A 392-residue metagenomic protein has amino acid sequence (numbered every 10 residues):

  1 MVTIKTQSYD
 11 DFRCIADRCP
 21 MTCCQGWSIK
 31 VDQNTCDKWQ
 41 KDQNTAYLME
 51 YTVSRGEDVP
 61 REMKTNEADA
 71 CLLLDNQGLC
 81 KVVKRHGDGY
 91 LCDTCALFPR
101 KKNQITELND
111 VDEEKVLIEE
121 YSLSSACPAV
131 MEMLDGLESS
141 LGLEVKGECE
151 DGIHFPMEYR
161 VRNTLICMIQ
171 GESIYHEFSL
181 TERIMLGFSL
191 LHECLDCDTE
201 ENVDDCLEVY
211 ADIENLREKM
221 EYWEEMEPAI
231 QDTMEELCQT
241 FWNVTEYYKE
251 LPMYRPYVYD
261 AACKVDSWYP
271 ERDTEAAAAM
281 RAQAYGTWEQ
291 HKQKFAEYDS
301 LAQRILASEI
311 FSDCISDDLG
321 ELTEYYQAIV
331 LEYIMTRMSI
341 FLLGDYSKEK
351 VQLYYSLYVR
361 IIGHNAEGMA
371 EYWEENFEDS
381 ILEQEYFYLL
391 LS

Functional and structural regions predicted by a protein language model:
M1-G78, V82-C92, L97-L143: N-terminal cysteine/histidine-rich coordination modules
V2-C19, V161, E246-V265: Short, charged N-terminal helix-start/capping segments
C24-V31, Q170-F178, C197, F341-Y346: Short, exposed beta-strand "edge-strand" segments with a Pro/Gly-rich flavor and a Y/T-containing core
V31-T35, L123, M157, V161 (+3 more regions): Alpha-helical structural motif
K38, D42, T164, M168-G171 (+4 more regions): Residues that form generic nucleotide/phosphate-binding pockets
V83-G87, K115, I153, G320-A328: Conserved aromatic-histidine-acidic binding/catalytic patches
S125-M220: Charged, amphipathic alpha-helical linkers/stalks
L180-S392: Hydrophobic, aromatic-lined core segments that form the binding pocket/scaffold for planar heteroaromatic ligands
